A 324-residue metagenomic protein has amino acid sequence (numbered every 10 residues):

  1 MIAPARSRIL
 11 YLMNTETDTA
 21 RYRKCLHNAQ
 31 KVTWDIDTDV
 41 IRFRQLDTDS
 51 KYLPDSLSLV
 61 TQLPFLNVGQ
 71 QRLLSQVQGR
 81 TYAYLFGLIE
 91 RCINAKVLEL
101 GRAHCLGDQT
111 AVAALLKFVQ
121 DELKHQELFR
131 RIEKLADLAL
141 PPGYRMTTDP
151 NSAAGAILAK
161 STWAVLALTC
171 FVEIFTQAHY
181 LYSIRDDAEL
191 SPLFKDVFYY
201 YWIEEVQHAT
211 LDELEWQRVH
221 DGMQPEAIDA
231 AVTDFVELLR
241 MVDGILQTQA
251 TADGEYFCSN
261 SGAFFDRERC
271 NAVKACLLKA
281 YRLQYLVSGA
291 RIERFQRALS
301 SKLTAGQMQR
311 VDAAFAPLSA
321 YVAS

Functional and structural regions predicted by a protein language model:
M1-A113, K134-P150, A156-W163, M223-S324: Terminal targeting/low-complexity segments that flank the catalytic cores of oxidoreductases
Y84-G87, R91, L116-V119, L123 (+3 more regions): Short amphipathic alpha-helical segments with heptad-repeat character
L100, A114-F118, L128, V165 (+3 more regions): Short, hydrophobic/aromatic alpha-helical segments in well-folded domains
L106-T110, K124, F175, E189-L190: Alpha-helical structural elements of signaling/regulatory helical domains
T110-K117, E189, L193-Y200, A230: A structural signal for alpha-helical segments
Q120-L138: Carboxylate/His-rich catalytic cores and anion/metal-binding grooves
T169-P225: Glycine- and acidic-residue-rich phosphate-binding/metal-coordinating active-site segment common to enzymes that handle
